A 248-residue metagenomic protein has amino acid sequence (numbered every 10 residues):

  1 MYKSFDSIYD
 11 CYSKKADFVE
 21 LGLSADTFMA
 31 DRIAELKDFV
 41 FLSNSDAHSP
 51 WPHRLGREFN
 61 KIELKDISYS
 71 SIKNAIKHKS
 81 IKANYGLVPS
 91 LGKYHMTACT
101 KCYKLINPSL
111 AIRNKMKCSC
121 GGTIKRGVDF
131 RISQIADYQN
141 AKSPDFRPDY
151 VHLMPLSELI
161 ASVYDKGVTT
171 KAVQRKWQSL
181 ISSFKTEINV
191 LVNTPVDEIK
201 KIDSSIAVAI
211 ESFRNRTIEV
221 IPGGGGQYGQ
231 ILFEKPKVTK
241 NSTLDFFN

Functional and structural regions predicted by a protein language model:
M1-N248: Charged catalytic cores and adjacent phosphate/nucleic-acid-binding surfaces used for phosphate/nucleic-acid chemistry
